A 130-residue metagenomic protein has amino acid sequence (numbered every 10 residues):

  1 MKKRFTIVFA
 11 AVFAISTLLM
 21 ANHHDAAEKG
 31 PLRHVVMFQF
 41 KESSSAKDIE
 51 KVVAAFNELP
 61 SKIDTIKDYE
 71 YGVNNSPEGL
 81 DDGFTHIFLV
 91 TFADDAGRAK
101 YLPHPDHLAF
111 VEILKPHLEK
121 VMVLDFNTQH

Functional and structural regions predicted by a protein language model:
M1-F9: Bacterial N-terminal signal peptides that target proteins for export
F9, T17-T85, A93-K100, F126-H130: Short S/T/G/P-rich N-terminal loop/turn motif that feeds into the first structured element of a domain
T17, L108-A109, E119: A short hydrophobic/aromatic micro-motif that marks alpha-helical segments and, especially, helix-coil
G97-P103, L108-E112: C-terminal structural segments of small proteins and small subunits
I113, H117-V123, T128-H130: C-terminal partner/receptor-binding element of secreted or periplasmic proteins
